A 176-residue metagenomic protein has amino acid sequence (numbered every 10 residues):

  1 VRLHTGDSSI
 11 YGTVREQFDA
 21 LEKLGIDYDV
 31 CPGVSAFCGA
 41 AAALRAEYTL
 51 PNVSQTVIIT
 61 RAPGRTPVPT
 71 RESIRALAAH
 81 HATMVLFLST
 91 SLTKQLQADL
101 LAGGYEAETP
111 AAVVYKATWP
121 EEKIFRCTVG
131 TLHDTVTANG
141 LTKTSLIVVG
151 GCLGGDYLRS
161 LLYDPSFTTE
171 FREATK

Functional and structural regions predicted by a protein language model:
V1-R2: Short aromatic-hydrophobic micro-motifs that form the base-stacking/packing surface for donor nucleotide recognition
T5-H80, P120-R126: Class I SAM-dependent methyltransferase SAM-binding "motif I" and its flanking Rossmann-like core
S54-T56, G64-K176: A contiguous loop/helix-start segment that scaffolds small-molecule binding in enzyme catalytic cores
